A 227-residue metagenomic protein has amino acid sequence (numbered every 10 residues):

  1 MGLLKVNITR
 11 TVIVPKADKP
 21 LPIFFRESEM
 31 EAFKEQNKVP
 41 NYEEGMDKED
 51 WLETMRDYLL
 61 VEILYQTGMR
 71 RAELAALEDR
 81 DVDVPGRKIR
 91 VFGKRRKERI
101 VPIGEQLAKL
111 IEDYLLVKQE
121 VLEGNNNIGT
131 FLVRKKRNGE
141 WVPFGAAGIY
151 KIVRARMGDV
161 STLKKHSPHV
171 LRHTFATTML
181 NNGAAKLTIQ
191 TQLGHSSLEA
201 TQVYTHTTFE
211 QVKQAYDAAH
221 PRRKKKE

Functional and structural regions predicted by a protein language model:
M1-E227: Conserved catalytic core of the tyrosine transesterase superfamily
